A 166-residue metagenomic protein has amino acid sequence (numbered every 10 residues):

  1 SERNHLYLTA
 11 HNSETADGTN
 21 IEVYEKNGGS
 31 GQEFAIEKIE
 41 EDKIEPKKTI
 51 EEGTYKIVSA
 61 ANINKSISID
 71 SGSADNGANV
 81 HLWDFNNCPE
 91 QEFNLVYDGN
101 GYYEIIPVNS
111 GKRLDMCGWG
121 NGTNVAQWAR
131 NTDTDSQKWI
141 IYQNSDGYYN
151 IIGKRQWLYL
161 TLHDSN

Functional and structural regions predicted by a protein language model:
S1-N166: Lectin-like carbohydrate-binding module/patch detector with strong preference for beta-trefoil
